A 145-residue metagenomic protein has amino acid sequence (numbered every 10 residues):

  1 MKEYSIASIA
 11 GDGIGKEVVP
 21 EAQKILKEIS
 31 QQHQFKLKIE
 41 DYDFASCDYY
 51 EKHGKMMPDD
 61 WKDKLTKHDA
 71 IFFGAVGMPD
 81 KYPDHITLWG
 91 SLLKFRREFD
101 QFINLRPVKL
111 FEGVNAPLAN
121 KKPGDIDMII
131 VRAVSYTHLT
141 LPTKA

Functional and structural regions predicted by a protein language model:
M1-D127: Contiguous, glycine/small-aliphatic-enriched amphipathic segments in soluble metabolic enzymes
S30, T143-A145: Generic low-complexity, intrinsically disordered sequence content enriched in small uncharged/hydrophobic residues
L110, V134-Y136: Short acidic/polar capping segments at secondary-structure boundaries
T137-T143: Conserved small/polar residues in nucleotide/adenosyl-binding loops
